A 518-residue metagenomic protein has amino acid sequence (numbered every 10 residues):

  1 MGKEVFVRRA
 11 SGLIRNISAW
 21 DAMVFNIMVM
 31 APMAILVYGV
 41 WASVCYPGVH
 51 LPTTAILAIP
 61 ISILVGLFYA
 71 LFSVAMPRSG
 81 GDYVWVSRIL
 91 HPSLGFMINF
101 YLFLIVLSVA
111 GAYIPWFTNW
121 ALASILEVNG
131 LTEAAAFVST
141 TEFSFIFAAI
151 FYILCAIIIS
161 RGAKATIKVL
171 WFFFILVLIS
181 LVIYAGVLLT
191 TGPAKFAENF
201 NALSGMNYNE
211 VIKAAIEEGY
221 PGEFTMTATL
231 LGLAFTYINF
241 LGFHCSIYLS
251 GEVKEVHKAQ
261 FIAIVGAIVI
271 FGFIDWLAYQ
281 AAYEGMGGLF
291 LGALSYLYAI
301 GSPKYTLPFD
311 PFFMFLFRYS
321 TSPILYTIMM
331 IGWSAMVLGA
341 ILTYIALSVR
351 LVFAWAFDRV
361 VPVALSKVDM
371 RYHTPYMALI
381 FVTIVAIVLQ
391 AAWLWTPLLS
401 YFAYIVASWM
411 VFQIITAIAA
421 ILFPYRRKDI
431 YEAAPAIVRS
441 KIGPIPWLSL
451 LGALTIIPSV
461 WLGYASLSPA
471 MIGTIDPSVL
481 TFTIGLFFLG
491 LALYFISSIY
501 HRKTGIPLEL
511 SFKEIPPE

Functional and structural regions predicted by a protein language model:
M1-P52, I56, S62-L67, L203-M206 (+2 more regions): Membrane-interface "cap" regions at the ends of multi-pass membrane proteins
L13, V368-H373, Q413-P469, V479: C-terminal membrane-solvent junction of multi-pass transporters and transport-like membrane proteins
I17, F145-N207, L241, A263-V269 (+5 more regions): Membrane-interface loop-to-helix entry segments
W20, L107, F145, K254-V256 (+4 more regions): Loop-to-transmembrane helix boundary motifs in multi-pass membrane proteins
W41-A55, L131-E142, A163-F174, I328 (+3 more regions): Transmembrane helix-loop boundary segments of multi-pass membrane transporters
A42, L64-Y152, L338-S348, A403-A407: Hydrophobic transmembrane alpha-helices that form the core helical bundles of multi-pass secondary transporters
V84-V86, H91, V211-A215, A263-I341 (+1 more regions): TM-loop-TM module centered on a large, flexible mid-protein loop between adjacent transmembrane helices in multi-pass
A134-E142, F172-T321: Helix-loop-helix junctions that connect adjacent transmembrane segments in multi-pass membrane transporters
